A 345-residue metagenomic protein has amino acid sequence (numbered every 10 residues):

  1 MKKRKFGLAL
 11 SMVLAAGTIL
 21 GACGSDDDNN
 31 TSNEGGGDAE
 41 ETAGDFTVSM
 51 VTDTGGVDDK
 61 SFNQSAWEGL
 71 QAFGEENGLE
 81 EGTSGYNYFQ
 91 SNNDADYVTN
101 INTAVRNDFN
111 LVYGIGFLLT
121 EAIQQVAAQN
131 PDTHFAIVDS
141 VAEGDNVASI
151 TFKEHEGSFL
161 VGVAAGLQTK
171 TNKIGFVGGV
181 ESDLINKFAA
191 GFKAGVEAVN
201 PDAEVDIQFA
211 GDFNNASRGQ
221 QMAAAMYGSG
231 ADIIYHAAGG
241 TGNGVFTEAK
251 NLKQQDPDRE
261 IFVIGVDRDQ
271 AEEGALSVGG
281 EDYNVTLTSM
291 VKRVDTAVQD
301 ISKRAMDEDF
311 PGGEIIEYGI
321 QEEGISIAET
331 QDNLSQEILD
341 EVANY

Functional and structural regions predicted by a protein language model:
M1-S11: Bacterial Sec-dependent N-terminal signal peptides
T18-A22: C-terminal motif of bacterial Sec signal peptides marking the signal peptidase cleavage site
S25-N29, N33-Y345: A residue-level marker of the well-folded mature domains of exported/periplasmic proteins
